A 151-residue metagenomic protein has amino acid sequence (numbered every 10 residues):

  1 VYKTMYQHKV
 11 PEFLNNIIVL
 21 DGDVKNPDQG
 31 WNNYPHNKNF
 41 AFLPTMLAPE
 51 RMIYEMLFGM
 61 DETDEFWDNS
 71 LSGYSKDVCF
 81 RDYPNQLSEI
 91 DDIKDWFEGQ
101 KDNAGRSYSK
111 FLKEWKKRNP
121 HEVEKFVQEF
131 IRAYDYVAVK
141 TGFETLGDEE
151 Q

Functional and structural regions predicted by a protein language model:
V1-Q151: Acidic, Mg2+-coordinating catalytic modules of nucleic-acid enzymes
